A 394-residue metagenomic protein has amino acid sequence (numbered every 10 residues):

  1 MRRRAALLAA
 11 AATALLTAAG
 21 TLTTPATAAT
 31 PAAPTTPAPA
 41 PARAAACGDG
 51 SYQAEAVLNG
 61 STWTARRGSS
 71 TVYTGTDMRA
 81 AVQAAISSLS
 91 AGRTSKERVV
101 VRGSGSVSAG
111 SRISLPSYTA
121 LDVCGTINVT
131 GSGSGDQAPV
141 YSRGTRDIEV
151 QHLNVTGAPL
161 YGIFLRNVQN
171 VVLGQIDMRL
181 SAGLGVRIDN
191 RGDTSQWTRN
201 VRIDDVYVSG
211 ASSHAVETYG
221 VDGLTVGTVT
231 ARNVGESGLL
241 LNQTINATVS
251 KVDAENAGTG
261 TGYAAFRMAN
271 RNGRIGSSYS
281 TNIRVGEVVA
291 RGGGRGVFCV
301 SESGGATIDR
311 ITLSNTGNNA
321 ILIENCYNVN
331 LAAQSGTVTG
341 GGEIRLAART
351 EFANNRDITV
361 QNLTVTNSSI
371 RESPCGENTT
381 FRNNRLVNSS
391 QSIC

Functional and structural regions predicted by a protein language model:
M1-T36: Secretory targeting and sorting signals
P39-A84: Right-handed parallel beta-helix/beta-solenoid
V72-R79, A109-S111, T380-N384: Short amphipathic beta-strand/extended segments with alternating polar/hydrophobic composition
I86-K96: Beta-strand repeat architectures
S95-D136, V155-P159: N-terminal extracellular ligand-recognition/capping segment immediately after the signal peptide
A109-R112, T130-Q137, A158-F164, A182-I188 (+8 more regions): Short glycine/acidic-rich loop motifs that flank beta-strands on beta-rich extracellular proteins
D122-T126, R146-G157, Q169-L180, W197-G210 (+7 more regions): Right-handed parallel beta-helix
D189-Q196, G260, F266-Y279, T350-F352: Intrinsically disordered, low-complexity Ser/Thr- and acidic-rich flexible linkers and loops, especially at boundaries
